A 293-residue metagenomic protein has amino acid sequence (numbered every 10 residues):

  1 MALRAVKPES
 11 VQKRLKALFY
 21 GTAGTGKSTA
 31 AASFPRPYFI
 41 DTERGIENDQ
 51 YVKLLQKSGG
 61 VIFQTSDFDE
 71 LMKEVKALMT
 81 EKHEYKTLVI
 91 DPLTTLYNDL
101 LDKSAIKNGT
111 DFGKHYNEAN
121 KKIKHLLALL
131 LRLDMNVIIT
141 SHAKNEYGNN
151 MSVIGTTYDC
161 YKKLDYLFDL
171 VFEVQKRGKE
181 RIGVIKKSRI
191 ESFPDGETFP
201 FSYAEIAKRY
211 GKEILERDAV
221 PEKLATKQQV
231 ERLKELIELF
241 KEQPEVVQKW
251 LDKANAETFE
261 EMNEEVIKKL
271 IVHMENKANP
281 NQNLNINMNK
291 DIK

Functional and structural regions predicted by a protein language model:
A2-K27, S33-F34, Y38, R44-I46 (+5 more regions): Interfaces that engage single-stranded nucleic acids at replication/repair/recombination sites
S10-Q12, L78-H83, L129-L133, K163-D165: Conserved catalytic network of the ASCE P-loop NTPase/AAA+ motor domain
T22, L129-I206: Phosphate-binding/switch region of NTP-binding enzymes
K27, G45-K53, C160: Short, glycine/polar-rich helix-capping loops at beta-to-alpha or helix-loop-helix junctions that flank or form
S33-P35, S58, L133, L167: Short, structured coil segments at secondary-structure junctions
F39, D91, F168: Residue-level signature of catalytic and energy-coupling elements of molecular machines, predominantly ATP/GTP-dependent
K53-G113: Conserved nucleotide-sensing/catalytic segment adjacent to the nucleotide-binding pocket in NTP-handling enzymes
T87-K163: P-loop NTPase motor core
